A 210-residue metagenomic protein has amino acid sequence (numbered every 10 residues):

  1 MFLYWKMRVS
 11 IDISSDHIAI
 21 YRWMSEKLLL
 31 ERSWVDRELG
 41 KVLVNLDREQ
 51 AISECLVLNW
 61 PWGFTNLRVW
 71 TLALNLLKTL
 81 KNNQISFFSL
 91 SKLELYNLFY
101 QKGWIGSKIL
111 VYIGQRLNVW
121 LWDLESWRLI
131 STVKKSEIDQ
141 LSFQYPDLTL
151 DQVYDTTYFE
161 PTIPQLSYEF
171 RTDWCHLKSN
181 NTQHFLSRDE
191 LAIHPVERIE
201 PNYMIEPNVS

Functional and structural regions predicted by a protein language model:
M1-R37, S86-S210: Oxyanion-binding and handling regions
W34-R37, F64, R68: Residues at secondary-structure transition points
R37, K41-V44, T71-N75: N-terminal, well-ordered alpha-helical segments
K41-E54, L141-L148: Phosphate/pyrophosphate-binding loops at sites that engage ATP/ADP/AMP, CoA/4′-phosphopantetheine, polyphosphate
D47-E49, T79, Q101-G103: Short, charge-rich binding segments
E54-N59, T65-I85: DPxDG-like acidic metal-binding loop motif
W60-W62, Q115-R116: Short glycine-rich anion-binding loops that position phosphate/pyrophosphate groups of nucleotides and phosphorylated
